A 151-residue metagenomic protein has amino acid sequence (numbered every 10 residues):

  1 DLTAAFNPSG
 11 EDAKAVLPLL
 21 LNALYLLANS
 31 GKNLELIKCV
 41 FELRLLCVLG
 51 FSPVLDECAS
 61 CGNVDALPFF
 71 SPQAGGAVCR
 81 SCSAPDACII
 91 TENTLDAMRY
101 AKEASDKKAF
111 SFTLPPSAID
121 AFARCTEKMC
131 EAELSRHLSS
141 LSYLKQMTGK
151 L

Functional and structural regions predicted by a protein language model:
D1-L151: Non-catalytic alpha-helical scaffolds and adjoining flexible linkers that form interface surfaces for assembly
